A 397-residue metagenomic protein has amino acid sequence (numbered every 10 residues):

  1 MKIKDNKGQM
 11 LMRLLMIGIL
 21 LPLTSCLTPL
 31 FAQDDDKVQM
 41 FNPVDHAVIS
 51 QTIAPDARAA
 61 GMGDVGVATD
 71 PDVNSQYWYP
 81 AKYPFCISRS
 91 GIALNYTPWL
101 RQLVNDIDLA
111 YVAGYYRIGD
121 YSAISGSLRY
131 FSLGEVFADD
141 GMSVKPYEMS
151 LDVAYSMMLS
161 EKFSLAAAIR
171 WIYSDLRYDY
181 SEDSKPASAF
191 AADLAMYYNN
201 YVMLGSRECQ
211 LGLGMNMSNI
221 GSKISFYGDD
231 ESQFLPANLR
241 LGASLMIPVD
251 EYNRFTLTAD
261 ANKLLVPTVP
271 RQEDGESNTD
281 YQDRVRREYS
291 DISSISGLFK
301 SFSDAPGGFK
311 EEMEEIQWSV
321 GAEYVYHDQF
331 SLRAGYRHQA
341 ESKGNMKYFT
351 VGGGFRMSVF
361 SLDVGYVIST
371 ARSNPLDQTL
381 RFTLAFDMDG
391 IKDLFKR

Functional and structural regions predicted by a protein language model:
M1-M12: N-terminal secretory signal peptides that target proteins for export/translocation
K7, C26-P29: Compositionally biased regions
K7-G8, I19, D389: Intrinsic disorder/low-complexity detector
L15-C26: Bacterial N-terminal signal peptides
L30-R397: Subset of outer-membrane beta-barrel
